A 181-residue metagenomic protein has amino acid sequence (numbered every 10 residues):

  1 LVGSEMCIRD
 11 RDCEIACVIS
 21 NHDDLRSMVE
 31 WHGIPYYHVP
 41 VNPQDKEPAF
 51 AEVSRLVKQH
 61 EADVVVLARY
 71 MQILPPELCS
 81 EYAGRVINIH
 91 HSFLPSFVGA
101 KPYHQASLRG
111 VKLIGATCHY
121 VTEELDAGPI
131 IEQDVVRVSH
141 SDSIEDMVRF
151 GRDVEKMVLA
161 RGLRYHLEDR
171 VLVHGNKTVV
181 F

Functional and structural regions predicted by a protein language model:
L1-V2, M6-I8: Short, small-residue-biased leader/transition segments that mark boundaries at the very start of proteins
R9-D12, S80-Y82: Short, conserved loop/helix-junction motifs that constitute active-site signature segments in enzyme catalytic cores
D12-D24: Short internal beta-strands
C13-A16, Y36-P40, R85-H90: Short hydrophobic/aromatic-enriched beta-strand-loop microsegments
N21-H22, H32, A49, D63-F181: Donor/substrate-binding cores of folate-linked one-carbon enzymes
S27: Acyltransferase donor/substrate-recognition loop-hinge adjacent to the catalytic core
E30-A62: Adenosine-nucleotide cofactor-binding segment
